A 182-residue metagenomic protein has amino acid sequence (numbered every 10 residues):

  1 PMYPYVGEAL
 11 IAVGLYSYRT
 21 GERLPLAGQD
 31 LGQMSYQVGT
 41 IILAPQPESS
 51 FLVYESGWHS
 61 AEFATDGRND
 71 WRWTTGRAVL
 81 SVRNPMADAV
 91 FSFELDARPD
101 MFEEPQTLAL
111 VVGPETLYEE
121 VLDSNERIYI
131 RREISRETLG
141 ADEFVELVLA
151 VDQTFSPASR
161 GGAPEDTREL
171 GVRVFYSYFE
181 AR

Functional and structural regions predicted by a protein language model:
P1-R182: C-terminal luminal/periplasmic domains and tails of membrane-associated envelope-modifying transferases
